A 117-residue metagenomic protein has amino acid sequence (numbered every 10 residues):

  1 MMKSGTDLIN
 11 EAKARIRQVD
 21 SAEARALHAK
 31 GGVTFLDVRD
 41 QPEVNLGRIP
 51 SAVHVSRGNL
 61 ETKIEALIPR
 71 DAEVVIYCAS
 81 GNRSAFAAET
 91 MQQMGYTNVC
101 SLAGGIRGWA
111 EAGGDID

Functional and structural regions predicted by a protein language model:
M1-T34, Q41-E73, N82-D117: Rhodanese-like catalytic fold shared by cysteine-dependent sulfurtransferases and DSP/PTP-type phosphatases
I76-C78: Short, surface-exposed ligand- or partner-binding patches at beta-edge/loop junctions that are enriched in aromatics
